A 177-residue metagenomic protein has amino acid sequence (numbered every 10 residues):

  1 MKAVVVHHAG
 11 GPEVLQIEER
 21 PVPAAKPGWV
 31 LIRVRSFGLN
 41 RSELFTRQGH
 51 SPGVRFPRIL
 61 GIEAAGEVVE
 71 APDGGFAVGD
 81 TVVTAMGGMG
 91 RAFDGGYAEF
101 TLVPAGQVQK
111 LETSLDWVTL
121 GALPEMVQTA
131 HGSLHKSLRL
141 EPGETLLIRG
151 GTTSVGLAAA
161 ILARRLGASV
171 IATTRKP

Functional and structural regions predicted by a protein language model:
G10-L15, R41-S42: Short N-terminal binding/cap micro-motifs at the start of the first secondary-structure element
P21-G38, Q48-M89: Glycine-rich beta-strand-centered segment in the early N-terminal region that forms part of a ligand/cofactor-binding
I32-S36, A105-S137: Extended, non-globular alpha-helical segments
A71-P72, R91, A172-P177: Short glycine/proline-centered loop/turn elements that form peptide/ligand docking sites
D80-T81, F100, T145, R165: Residue-level marker of beta-strand positions
M89-A105: A structural motif shared across PLP-dependent enzymes of the aminotransferase-like
L123-P177: Mid-domain Rossmann-like dinucleotide-binding core that forms the NAD(H)/NADP(H) cofactor-binding site
